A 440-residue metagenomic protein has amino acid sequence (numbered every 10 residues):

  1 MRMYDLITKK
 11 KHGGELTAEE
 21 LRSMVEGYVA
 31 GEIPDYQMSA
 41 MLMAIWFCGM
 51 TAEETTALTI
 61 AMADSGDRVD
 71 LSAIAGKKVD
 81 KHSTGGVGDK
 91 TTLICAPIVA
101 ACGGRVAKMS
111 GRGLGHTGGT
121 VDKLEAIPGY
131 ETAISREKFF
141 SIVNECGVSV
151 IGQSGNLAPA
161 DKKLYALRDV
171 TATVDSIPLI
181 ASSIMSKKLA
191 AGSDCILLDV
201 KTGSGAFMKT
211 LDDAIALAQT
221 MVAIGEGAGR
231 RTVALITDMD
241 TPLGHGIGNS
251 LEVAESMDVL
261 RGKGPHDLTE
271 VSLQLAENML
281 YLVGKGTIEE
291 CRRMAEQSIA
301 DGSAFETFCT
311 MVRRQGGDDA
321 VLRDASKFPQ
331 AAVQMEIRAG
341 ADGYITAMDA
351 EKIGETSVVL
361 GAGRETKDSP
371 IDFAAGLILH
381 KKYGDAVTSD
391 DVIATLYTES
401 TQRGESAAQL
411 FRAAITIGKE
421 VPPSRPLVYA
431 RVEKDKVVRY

Functional and structural regions predicted by a protein language model:
M1, K10-A73: N-terminal glycine-rich anion-binding loops that anchor highly charged ligand groups
D5, K10, E15-A18, Y28 (+6 more regions): Well-ordered secondary-structure scaffolds
F47, L93-A107, K187-G192, I224-A228 (+1 more regions): Alpha-helix C-terminal capping segments
G49-S110, L114: Active-site cofactor/substrate anionic-group-binding motifs, chiefly glycine- and Lys/Arg-rich phosphate-binding loops
V87-A96, A100-A101, K108-M109, G115-G118 (+4 more regions): Short glycine/serine/threonine-rich phosphate/pyrophosphate-binding segments that cradle anionic phosphate groups
M109, V143, I151-S154, I184 (+2 more regions): Short beta-strand segments
K123-S149, Q219-G225, G229: A glycine-rich helix N-cap at a beta->alpha junction
N144-C195: Phosphate/diphosphate-binding glycine-rich loops and adjacent basic-rich segments that engage nucleotide
